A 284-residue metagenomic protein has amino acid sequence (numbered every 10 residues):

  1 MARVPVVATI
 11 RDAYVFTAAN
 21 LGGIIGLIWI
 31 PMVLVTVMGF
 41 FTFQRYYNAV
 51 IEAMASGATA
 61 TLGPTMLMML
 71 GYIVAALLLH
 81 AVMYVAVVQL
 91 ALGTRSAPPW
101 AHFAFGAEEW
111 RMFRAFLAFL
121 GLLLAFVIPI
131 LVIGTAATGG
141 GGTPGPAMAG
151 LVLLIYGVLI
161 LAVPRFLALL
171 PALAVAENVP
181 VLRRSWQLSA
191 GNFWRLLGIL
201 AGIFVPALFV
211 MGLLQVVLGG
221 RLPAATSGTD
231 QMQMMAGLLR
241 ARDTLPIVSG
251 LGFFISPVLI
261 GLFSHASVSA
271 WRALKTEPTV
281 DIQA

Functional and structural regions predicted by a protein language model:
M1-R3, S96, W100-A101, R183 (+1 more regions): Low-complexity, intrinsically disordered extramembrane tails and loops of integral membrane proteins
M1-Y47, I155-S227: Nonpolar helix-loop interface/hinge motif
I24, S96-G121, R184: Interfacial transmembrane-helix boundary/kink motif in multi-pass membrane proteins
I28-W29, V33, L70, V74 (+9 more regions): Residue-level signature of the transmembrane alpha-helical core of multi-pass small-molecule transporters
V37-A81: Alpha-helical transmembrane segments in multi-pass membrane proteins
A58-A60, Q187, T226-V248: Short, membrane-exposed interhelical loops at transmembrane-helix boundaries
G63-S96, G142-N178, R240-P278: Selective recognition of hydrophobic, aromatic-rich stretches within alpha-helical transmembrane segments of polytopic
L120-G139, F204-L222: Alpha-helical transmembrane segments and their membrane-interface junctions in multi-pass membrane proteins
